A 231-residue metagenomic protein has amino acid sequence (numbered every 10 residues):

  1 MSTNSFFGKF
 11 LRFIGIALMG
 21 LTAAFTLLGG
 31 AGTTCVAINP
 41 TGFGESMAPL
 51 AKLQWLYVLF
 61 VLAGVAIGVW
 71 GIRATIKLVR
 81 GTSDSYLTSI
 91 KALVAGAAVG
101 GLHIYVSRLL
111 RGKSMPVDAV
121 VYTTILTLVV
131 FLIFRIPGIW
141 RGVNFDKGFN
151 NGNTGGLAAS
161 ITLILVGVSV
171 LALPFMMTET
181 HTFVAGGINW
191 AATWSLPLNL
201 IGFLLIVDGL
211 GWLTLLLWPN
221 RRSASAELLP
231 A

Functional and structural regions predicted by a protein language model:
M1-A231: Topology signature of small-to-medium multi-pass alpha-helical membrane proteins
